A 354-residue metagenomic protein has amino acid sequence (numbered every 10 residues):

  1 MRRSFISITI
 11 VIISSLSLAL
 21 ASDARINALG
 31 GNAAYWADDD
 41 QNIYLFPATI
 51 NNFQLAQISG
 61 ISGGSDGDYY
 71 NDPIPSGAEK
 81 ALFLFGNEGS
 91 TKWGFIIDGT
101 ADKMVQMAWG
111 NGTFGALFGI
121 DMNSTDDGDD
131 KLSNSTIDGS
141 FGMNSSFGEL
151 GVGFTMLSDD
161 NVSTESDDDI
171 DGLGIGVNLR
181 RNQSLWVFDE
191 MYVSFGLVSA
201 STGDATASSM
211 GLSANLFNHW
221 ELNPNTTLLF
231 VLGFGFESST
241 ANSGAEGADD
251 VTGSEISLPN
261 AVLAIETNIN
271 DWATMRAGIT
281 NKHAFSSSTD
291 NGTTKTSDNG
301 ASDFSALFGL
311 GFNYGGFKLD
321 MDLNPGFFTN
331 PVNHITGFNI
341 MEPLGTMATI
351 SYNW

Functional and structural regions predicted by a protein language model:
S17-G94: N-terminal, post-signal peptide beta-strand-biased segments of exported outer-membrane/organellar beta-barrel and other
S22, L310-F317, L323, M341-W354: Outer-membrane beta-barrel "beta-signal"
A56, G89-G94, G112-F118, S146-V152 (+5 more regions): Repeated loop/turn-to-beta-strand initiation elements of outer-membrane beta-barrel proteins
G60-G64, I97-A101, I120-D126, F154-D160 (+9 more regions): Transmembrane beta-strands of outer-membrane beta-barrel pores
D66-P75, W93, M122-L132, D160-D169 (+4 more regions): Flexible, solvent-exposed loop segments that connect beta-strands
S76-K80, A101-V105, K131-I137, D167-I175 (+4 more regions): Residues that define the transmembrane beta-barrel architecture of outer-membrane proteins
A81-F85, Q106-G110, D138-G142, G174-R180 (+4 more regions): Outer-membrane beta-barrel architecture
G174-S287: Detector for outer-membrane/organellar transmembrane beta-barrel domains, recognizing the amphipathic beta-strand
